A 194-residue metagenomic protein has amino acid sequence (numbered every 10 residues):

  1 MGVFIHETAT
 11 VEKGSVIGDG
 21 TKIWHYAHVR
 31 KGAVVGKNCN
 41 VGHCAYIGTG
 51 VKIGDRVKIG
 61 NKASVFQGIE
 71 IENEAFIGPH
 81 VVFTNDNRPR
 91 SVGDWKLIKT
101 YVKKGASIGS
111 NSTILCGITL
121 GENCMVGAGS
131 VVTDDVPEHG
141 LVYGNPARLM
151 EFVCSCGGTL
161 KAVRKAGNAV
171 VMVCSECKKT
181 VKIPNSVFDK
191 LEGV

Functional and structural regions predicted by a protein language model:
V3-L149: Structural signal for interior beta-strand "rungs" in well-ordered beta-sheet cores of soluble enzyme domains
R90, C154, G167: Residue-level detector of flexible, active-site-proximal loop/helix-junction positions within diverse enzyme catalytic
L149-F152, M172: Cys/His-enriched microdomains
C154, C174-C177: Short cysteine-rich clusters marking metal-coordination/redox-active sites
G157-T159, T180: Cys/His-rich metal-chelating microdomains
A162-V163, K182-N185: Short, non-ligating residues that shape and space the ligands of small metal-coordination modules and catalytic
V163-V171: Short linker/helix segments within small regulatory modules
V187-V194: Long, charge-rich boundary regions
